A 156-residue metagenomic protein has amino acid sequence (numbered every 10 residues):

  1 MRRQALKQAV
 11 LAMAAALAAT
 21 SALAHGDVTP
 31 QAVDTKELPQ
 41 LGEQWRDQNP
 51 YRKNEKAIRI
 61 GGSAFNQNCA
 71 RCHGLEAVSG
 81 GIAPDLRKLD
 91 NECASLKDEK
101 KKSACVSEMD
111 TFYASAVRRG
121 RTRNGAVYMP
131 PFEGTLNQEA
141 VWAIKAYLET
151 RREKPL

Functional and structural regions predicted by a protein language model:
M1-V10: Bacterial N-terminal signal peptides that target proteins for export
A15-A16: Short, linear, compositionally biased motifs with a strong N-terminal bias
A19-S21: N-terminal signal peptide c-region/cleavage motif recognized by signal peptidases
H25-A32, Y51, G80-L89, A116-R152 (+1 more regions): Axial heme c-ligation environment in periplasmic c-type cytochrome domains
P30-A64: Electrostatic cytochrome c docking/interface patches
E55, R59, S63, S107 (+1 more regions): Soluble non-cytosolic domains of exported or imported proteins
I60-G62, V78-R118, Y128: Gly/Gly-Pro-rich "capping" loops immediately C-terminal to redox-active cysteine motifs in periplasmic/lumenal
G61, F65-L75, M129, I144-L148: The canonical Cys-X-X-Cys-His
